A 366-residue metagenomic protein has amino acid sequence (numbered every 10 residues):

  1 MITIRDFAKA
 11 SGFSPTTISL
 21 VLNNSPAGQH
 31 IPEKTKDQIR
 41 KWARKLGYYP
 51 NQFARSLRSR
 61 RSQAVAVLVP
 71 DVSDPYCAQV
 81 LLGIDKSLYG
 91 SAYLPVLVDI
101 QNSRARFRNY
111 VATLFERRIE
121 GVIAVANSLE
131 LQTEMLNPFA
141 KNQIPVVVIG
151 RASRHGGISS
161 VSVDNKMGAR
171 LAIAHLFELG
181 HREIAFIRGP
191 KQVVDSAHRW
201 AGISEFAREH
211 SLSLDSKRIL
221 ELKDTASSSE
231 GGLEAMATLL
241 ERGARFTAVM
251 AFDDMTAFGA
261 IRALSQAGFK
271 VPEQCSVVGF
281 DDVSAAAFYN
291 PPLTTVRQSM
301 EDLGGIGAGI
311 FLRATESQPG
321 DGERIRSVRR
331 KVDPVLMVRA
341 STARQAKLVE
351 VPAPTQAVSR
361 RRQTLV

Functional and structural regions predicted by a protein language model:
M1-R61, L365: N-terminal helix-turn-helix DNA-binding module of bacterial transcription factors
I2, R60-A174, E178, E241 (+2 more regions): Alpha-helical recognition/docking segments in bacterial nutrient-uptake and carbohydrate-utilization systems
P15-L20, L57-V72, H175, E183-G189: Short beta-strand segments enriched in small/hydrophobic residues
L46-L57, V80-G83, V125, L303: Alpha-helical linker/hinge and terminal dimerization helices associated with HTH transcriptional regulators
P70-Q79, V98-R106, N127-S128, R151 (+6 more regions): Hinge/beta->alpha junction and helix N-cap segments in small-molecule ligand-binding domains
E183, L214-R218, K270-V277: Short acidic capping loops at alpha-helix termini that bridge into adjacent secondary structure
A235-V366: Flexible loop/turn connectors
